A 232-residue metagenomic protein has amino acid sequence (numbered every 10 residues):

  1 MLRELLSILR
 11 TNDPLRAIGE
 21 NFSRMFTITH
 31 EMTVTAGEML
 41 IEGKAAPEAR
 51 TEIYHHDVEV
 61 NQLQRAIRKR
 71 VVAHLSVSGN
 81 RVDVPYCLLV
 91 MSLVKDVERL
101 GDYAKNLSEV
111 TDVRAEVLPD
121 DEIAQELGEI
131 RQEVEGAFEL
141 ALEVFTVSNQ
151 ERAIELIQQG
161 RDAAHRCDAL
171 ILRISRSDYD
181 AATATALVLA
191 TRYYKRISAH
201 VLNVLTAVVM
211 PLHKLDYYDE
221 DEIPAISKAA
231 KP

Functional and structural regions predicted by a protein language model:
M1-P232: Cytosolic, long alpha-helical scaffolding segments
